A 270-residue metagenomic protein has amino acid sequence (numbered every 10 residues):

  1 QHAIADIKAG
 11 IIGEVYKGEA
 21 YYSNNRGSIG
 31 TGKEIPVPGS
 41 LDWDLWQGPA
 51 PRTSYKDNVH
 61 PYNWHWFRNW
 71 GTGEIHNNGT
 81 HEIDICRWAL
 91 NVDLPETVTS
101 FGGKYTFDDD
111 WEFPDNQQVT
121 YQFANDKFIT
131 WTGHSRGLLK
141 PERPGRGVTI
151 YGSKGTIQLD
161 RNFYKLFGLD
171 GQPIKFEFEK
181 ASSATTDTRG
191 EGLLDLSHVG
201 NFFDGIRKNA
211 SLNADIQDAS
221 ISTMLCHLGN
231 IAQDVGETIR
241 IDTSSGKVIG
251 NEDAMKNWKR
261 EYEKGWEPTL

Functional and structural regions predicted by a protein language model:
H2-Q217, T223-L270: Contiguous beta-strand/loop segments that form the cofactor/metal-binding neighborhood of enzyme cores
